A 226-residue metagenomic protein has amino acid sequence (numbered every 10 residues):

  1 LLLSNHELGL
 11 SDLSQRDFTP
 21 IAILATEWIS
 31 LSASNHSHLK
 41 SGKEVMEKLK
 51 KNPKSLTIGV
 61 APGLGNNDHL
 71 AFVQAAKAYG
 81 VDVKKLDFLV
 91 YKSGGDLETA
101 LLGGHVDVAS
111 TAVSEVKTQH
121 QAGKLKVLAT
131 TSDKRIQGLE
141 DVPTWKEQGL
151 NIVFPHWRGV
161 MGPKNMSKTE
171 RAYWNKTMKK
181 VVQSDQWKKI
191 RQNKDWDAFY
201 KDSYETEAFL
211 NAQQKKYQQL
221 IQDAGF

Functional and structural regions predicted by a protein language model:
L1-R158: Conserved hydrophobic/amphipathic secondary-structure segments that form or flank ligand- or partner-binding grooves
N66, G95, S110, N165-T169 (+2 more regions): Soluble non-cytosolic domains of exported or imported proteins
Y79, K168-F226: An extracytoplasmic/periplasmic, membrane-proximal ligand-sensing/linker region
L86-Y91, M161, Y204-L210: Short linear loop/turn motifs
K117, M161, K188: Nucleotide phosphate-binding site architecture
I152-K164, T169-Y173: Small-residue transmembrane helix packing/gating motifs
